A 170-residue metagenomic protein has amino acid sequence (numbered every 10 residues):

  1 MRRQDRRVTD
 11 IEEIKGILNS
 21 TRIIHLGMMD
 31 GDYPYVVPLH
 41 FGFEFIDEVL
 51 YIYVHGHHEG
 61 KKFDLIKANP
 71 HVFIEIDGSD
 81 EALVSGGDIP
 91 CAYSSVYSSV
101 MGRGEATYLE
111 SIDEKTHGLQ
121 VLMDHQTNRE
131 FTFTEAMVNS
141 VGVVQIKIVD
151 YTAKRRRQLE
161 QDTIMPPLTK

Functional and structural regions predicted by a protein language model:
M1-H25: Short, basic/aromatic recognition patches
R2-R3, E81-K170: Charged, gly/pro-rich active-site loop segments
I17-L18, I66, L122: A generic structural signal for nonpolar/aromatic side chains embedded in well-ordered alpha-helices
T21-H58: Short beta-strand segments
R22-I24, V37, E48-L50, A68-V72 (+2 more regions): A generic structural signal for short beta-strands and their flanking turns/coil linkers
M28-D30, G56, I76-G78, I148-D150: Short, structured patches in soluble enzyme cores that scaffold and shape functional sites
H40-G42, E75, E105, K147: Residue-level recognition of well-ordered beta-strand positions that form the cores of beta-sheet-rich folds across
K62-G86, C91-Y93: Helix-adjacent hinge/juxtasegments
